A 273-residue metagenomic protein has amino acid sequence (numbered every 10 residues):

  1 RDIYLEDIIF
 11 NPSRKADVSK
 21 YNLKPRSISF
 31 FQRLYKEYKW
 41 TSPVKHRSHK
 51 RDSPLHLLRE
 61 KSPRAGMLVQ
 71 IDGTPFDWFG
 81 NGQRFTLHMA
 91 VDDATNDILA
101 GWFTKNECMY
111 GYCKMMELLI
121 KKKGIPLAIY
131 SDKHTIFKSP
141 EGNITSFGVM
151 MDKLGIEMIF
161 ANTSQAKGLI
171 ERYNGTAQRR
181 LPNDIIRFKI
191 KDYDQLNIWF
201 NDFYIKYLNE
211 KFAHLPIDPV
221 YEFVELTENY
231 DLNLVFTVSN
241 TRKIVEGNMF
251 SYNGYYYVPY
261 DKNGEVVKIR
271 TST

Functional and structural regions predicted by a protein language model:
R1-I71, F76-D77, T145, F223-E228: Basic, flexible linker segments flanking DNA-binding modules in nucleic acid-interacting mobile-element proteins
P25, R64-L87, D93-Q195: RNase H-like DDE/DDD metal-dependent nuclease/strand-transfer catalytic core used by mobile genetic elements
S29, K45, Y130, A161 (+1 more regions): Residue-level detector of family-conserved "landmark" positions at structurally sensitive sites
Q32, E117, G148, I205 (+1 more regions): Short glycine-/small-residue-rich flexible loop motifs, especially phosphate/cofactor-binding loops
Q32-Y35, N197, I205, N209: Non-transmembrane alpha-helical segments in soluble domains of secreted/periplasmic/extracellular proteins
I205-T273: C-terminal, beta-rich DNA-binding module of retroviral/retroelements integrases
